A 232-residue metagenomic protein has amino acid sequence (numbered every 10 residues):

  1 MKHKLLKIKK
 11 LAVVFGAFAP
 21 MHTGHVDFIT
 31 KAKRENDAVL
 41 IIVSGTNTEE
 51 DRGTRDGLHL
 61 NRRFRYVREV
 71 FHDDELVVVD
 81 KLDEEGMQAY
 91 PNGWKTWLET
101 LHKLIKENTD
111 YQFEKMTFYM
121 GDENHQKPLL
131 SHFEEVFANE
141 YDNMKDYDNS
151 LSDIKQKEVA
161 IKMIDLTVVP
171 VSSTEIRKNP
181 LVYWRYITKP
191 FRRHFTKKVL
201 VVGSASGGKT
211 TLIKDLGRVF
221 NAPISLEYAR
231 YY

Functional and structural regions predicted by a protein language model:
M1-K197: Nucleotidyltransferase catalytic core that binds NTPs
V202: Substrate/ligand-engaging "lid" and interaction regions
A205: The conserved Walker
G208-K209: Conserved glycine(s) of the Walker
L212, L216: Hydrophobic positions on the alpha1 helix immediately C-terminal to the Walker A/P-loop
G217-Y232: Conserved substrate/cofactor phosphate-moiety recognition/catalytic segment in nucleotide-dependent phosphotransferases
